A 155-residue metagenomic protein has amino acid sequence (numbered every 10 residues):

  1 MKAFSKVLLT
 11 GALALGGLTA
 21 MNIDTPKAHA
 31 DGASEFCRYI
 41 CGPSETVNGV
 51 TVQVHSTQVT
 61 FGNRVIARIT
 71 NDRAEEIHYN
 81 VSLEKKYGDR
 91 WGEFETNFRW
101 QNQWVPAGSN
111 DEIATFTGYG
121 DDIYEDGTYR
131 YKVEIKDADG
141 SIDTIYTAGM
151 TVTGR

Functional and structural regions predicted by a protein language model:
M1-P26: Sec-dependent N-terminal signal peptides of Gram-positive bacterial secreted proteins and lipoproteins
L18-T19, I23-D24, T115, Y129 (+1 more regions): Residue-level recognition of conserved structural "scaffold" positions that shape functional pockets and channels
A28-T96, G140-R155: Primarily secretory-pathway and cell-envelope proteins
V81-K85, T117, I135: A mature extracytoplasmic/lumenal domain signature
F98-T128: Short, solvent-exposed, Trp/other aromatic-anchored flexible loops in extracytoplasmic proteins
G120-E125, R130-A148: Short, exposed beta-strand-loop hairpins at the edges of beta-sheets in extracellular/periplasmic proteins
